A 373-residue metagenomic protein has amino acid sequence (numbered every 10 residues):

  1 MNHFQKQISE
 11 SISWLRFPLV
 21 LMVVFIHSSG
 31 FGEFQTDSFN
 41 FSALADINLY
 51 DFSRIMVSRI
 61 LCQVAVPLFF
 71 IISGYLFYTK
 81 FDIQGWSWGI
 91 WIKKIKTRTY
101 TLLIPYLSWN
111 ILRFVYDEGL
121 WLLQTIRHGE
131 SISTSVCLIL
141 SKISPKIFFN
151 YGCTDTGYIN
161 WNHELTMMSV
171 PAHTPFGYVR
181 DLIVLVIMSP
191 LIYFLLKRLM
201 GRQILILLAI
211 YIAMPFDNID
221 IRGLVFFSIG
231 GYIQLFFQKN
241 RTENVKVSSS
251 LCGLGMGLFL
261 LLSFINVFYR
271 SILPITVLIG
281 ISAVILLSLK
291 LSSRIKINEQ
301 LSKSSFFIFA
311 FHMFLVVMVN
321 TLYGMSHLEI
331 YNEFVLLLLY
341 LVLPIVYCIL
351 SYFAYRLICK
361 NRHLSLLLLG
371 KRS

Functional and structural regions predicted by a protein language model:
M1-L208, E329-S373: Membrane-cytosol interface segments of multi-pass membrane proteins, especially ER/Golgi lipid-handling enzymes
S13-L19, K142, D217, L224 (+6 more regions): Generic hydrophobic/packing signal
V20, P190, P215-F216, M313 (+1 more regions): Hydrophobic transmembrane alpha-helices of multi-pass small-molecule transporters
V23-G30, I308-V316: Histidine-centered catalytic micro-motifs
V24, G230-I233, L301, I308 (+2 more regions): A generic structural signal for nonpolar/aromatic side chains embedded in well-ordered alpha-helices
F52-S58, L195, A209-A213, D217 (+2 more regions): Conserved short hydrophobic patches within well-ordered secondary structure
V66-T79, V179-F194, A209-E243, G257 (+3 more regions): Specific transmembrane alpha-helix
I219-I229, L235-F307, M313-L341: Alpha-helical transmembrane segments and terminal signal-anchor/GPI-anchor hydrophobic tails, characterized by long
